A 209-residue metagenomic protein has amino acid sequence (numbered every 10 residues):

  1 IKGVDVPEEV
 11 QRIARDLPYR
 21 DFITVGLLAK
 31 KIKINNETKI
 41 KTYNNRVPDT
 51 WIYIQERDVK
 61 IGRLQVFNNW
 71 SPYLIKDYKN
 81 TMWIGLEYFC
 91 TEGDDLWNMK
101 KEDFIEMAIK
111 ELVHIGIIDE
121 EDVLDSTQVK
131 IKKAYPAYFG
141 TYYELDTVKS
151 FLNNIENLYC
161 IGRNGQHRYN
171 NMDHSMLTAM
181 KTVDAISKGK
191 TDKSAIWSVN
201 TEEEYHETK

Functional and structural regions predicted by a protein language model:
I1-E102, E106-G116, S194-E204: Mid-domain catalytic core of redox enzymes that form a hydrophobic substrate pocket/lid adjacent to a catalytic redox
F22, I118-K130, K193-S194: A short coil-to-beta-strand element that immediately follows conserved catalytic motifs
T91-G93, K133-A134, G165-H167: Short Gly/Pro-enriched loop/turn and capping motifs at secondary-structure junctions
W97, A134-A137: Short, glycine/charged-rich beta-strand-loop motifs at protein surfaces that mediate ligand recognition and catalysis
V129, Y138-K209: C-terminal lid/capping helical subdomain adjacent to the catalytic/cofactor pocket in oxidative enzymes
